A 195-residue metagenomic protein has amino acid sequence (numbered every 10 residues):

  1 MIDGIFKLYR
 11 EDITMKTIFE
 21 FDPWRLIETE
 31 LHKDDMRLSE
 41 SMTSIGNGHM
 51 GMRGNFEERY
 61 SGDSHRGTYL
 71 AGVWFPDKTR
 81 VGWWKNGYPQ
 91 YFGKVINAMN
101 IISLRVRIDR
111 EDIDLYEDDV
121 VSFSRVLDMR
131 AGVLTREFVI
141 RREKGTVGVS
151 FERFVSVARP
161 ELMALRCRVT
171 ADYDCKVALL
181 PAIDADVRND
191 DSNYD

Functional and structural regions predicted by a protein language model:
I2-T14: Short, Lys/Arg-enriched N-terminal segments with co-localized hydrophobic residues within the first ~10-30 amino acids
K16-D195: Beta-sandwich/jelly-roll carbohydrate-recognition scaffolds of carbohydrate-active enzymes
